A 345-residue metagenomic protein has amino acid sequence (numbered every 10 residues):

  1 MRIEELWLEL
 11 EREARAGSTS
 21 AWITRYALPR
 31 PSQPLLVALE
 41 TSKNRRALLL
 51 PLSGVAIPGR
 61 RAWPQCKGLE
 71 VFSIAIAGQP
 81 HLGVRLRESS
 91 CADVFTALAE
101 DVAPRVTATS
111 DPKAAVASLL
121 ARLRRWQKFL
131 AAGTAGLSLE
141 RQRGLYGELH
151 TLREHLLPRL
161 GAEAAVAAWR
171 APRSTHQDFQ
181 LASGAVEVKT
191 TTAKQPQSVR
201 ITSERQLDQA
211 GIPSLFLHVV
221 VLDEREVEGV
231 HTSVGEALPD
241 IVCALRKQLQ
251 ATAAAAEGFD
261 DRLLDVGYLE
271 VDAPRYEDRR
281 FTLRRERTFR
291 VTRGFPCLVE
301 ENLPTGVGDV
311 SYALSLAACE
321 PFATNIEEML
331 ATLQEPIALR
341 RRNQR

Functional and structural regions predicted by a protein language model:
M1-S174, T191-R345: Nucleic-acid endonuclease domains
H155, F179-T192: Conserved catalytic cores of phosphodiester-cleaving nucleases, focusing on short active-site segments
